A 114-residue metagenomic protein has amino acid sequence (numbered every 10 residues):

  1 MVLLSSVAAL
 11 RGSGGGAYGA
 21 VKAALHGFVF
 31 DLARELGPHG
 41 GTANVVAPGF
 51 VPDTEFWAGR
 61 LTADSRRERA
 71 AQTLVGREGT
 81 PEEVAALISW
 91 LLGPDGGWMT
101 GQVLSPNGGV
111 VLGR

Functional and structural regions predicted by a protein language model:
V2-A24, V29-P38, F50-V51: Catalytic loop of short-chain dehydrogenase/reductase
V29-F30, A85-I88, L92: Short-chain dehydrogenase/reductase
G37-T42, M99-G101: Short, small/polar-rich loop/turn modules that mediate ligand/substrate recognition or access, typified
P38, V51-T73, G113-R114: A glycine/serine/threonine-rich, flexible loop-to-helix segment that serves as the NAD(P) cofactor-binding "lid"
T42-P52, L92, S105-N107: Conserved SDR Rossmann-fold cofactor-binding beta-strand/turn motif
T73-V84, D95: A conserved structural motif in NAD(P)-dependent oxidoreductases
S89, T100-R114: Short C-terminal tail/terminal secondary-structure segment of NAD(P)H-dependent dehydrogenase/reductase domains
